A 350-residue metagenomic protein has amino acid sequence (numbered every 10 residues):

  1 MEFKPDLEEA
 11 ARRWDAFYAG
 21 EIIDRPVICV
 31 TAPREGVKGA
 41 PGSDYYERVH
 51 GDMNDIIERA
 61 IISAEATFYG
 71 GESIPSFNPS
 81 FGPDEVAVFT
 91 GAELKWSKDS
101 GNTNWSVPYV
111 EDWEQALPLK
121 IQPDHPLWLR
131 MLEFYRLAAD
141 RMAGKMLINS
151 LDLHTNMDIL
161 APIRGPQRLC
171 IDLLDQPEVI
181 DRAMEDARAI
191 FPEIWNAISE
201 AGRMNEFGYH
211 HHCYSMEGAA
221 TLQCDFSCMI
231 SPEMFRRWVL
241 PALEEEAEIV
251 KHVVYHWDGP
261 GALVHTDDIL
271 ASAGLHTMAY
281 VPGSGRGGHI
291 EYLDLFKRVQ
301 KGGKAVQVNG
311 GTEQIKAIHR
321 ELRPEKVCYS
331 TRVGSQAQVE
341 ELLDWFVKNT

Functional and structural regions predicted by a protein language model:
M1-K38, G42, Y46, S63 (+2 more regions): Active-site loop segments of alpha/beta catalytic cores
T31-P41, F81, D99-Q115: A short glycine/small-residue-enriched secondary-structure motif
Y45-S97: Membrane helical hairpin/interfacial module
R48-D55, Y109-Q115, H125, S335: Intrinsic-disorder/low-complexity, polar/charged segments
E93-E114, S215-M229: Aromatic- and acidic-residue-enriched carbohydrate-binding clefts of CAZyme catalytic domains
